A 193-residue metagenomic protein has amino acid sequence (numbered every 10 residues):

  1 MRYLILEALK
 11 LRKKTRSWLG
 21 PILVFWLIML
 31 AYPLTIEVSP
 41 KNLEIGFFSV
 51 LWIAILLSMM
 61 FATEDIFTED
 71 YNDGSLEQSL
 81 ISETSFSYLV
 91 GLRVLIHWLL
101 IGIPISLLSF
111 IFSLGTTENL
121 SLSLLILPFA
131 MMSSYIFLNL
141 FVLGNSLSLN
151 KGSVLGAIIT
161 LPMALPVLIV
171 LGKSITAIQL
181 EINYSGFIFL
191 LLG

Functional and structural regions predicted by a protein language model:
M1-P21: Aromatic- and glycine-rich beta-strand/loop motifs that create alpha-glucan
R16-E37, V50-L57, G102, I158-V170 (+1 more regions): Hydrophobic alpha-helical transmembrane segments of multi-pass membrane transport/permease proteins
L27, G91-T117, I136, L168 (+1 more regions): Hydrophobic alpha-helical transmembrane segments that constitute the membrane-spanning cores of multi-pass membrane
E37-G46, F110-F129, I175-I188: Membrane-interfacial helix-loop-helix connectors in multipass membrane proteins
F47-L80, F86-S109, N145: Hydrophobic alpha-helical transmembrane segments of multi-pass membrane transport proteins
L120, F129-L161: A structural motif at transmembrane helix-loop-helix junctions in multipass membrane proteins
L140-N145, P166-I178: Transmembrane alpha-helical segments of integral membrane proteins
